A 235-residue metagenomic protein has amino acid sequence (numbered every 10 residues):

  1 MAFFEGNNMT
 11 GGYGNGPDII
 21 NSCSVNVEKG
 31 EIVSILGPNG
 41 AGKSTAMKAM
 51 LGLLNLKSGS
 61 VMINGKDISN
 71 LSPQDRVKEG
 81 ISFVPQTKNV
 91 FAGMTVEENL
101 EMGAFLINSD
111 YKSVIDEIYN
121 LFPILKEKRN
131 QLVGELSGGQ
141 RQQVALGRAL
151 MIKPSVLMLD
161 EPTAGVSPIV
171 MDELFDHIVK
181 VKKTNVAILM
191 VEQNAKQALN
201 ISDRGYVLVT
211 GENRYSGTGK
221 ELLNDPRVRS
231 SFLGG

Functional and structural regions predicted by a protein language model:
A2-G235: Glycine-rich phosphate-binding loops of nucleotide-dependent enzymes
